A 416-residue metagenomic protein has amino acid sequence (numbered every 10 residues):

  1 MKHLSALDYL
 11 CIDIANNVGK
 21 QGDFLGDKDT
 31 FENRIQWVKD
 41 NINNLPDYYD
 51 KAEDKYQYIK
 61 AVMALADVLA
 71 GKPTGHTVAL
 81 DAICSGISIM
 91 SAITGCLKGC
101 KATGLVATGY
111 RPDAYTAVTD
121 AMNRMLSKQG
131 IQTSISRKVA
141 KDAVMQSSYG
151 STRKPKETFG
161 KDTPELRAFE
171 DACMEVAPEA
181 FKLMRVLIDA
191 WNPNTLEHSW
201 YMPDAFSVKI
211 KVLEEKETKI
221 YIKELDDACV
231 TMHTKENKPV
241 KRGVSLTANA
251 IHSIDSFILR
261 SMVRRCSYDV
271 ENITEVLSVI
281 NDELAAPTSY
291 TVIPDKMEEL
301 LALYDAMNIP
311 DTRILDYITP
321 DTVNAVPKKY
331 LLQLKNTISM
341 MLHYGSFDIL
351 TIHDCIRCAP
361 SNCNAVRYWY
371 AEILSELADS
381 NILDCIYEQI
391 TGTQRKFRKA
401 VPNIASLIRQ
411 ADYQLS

Functional and structural regions predicted by a protein language model:
M1-S416: Conserved catalytic core of nucleotide polymerization and phosphodiester-bond processing enzymes
